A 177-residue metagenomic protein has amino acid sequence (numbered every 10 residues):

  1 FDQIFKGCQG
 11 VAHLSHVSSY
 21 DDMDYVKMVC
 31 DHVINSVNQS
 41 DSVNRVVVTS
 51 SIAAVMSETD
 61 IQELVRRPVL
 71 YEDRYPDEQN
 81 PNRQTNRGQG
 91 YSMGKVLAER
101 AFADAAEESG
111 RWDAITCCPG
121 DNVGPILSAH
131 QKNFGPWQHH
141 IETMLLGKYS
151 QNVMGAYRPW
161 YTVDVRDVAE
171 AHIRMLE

Functional and structural regions predicted by a protein language model:
F1-M28: NAD(P)H-binding glycine-rich loop region in Rossmannoid oxidoreductase-like domains and their noncatalytic homologs
S15, V47-S50, G120: Active-site beta-alpha turn of Rossmann-fold NAD(P)-dependent dehydrogenases/reductases
S51-N86: Active-site "gating" loop of Rossmann-like NAD(P)-dependent oxidoreductase/epimerase domains
A54-V55, N122-G124, V168: Conserved sequence/active-site signature of Rossmann-fold short-chain dehydrogenase/reductase
D77-C117: Active-site Tyr-X1-5-Lys
S109-P159: NAD(P)-dependent short-chain dehydrogenase/reductase
W160-V168: A conserved structural motif in NAD(P)-dependent oxidoreductases
